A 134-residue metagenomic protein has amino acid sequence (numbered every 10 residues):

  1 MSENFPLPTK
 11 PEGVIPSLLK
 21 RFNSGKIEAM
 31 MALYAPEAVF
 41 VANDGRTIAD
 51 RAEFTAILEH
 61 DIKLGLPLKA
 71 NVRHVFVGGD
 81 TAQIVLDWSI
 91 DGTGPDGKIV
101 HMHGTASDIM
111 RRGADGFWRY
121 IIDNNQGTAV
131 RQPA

Functional and structural regions predicted by a protein language model:
M1-A29, V39-A134: A beta-strand edge to alpha-helix "cap/lid" segment located at domain peripheries
